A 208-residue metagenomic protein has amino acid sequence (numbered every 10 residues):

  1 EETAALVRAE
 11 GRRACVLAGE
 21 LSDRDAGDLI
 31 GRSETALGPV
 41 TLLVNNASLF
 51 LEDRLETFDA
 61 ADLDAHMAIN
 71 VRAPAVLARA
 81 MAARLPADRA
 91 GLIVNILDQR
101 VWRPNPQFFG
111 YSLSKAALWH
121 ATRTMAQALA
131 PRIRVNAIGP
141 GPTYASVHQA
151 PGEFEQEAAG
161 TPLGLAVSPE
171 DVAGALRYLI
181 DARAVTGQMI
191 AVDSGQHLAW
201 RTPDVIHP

Functional and structural regions predicted by a protein language model:
E1-G38, L51: Short-chain dehydrogenase/reductase
R12-R13, P39-V40, R54, L85-Q99 (+2 more regions): Active-site loop of short-chain dehydrogenase/reductase
N46-L51, G195: Conserved NAD(P)H cofactor-binding loop of Rossmann-fold oxidoreductase domains
R54-L55, D62-D64, E157: Substrate-binding pocket helix/loop in short-chain dehydrogenase/reductase
L92-A130, P142, Q196: Catalytic loop of short-chain dehydrogenase/reductase
W119, L129-T143, V185-V192: Conserved Rossmann-fold SDR core element
P169-V192, H197-L198: C-terminal substrate-recognition "lid" of short-chain dehydrogenase/reductases
